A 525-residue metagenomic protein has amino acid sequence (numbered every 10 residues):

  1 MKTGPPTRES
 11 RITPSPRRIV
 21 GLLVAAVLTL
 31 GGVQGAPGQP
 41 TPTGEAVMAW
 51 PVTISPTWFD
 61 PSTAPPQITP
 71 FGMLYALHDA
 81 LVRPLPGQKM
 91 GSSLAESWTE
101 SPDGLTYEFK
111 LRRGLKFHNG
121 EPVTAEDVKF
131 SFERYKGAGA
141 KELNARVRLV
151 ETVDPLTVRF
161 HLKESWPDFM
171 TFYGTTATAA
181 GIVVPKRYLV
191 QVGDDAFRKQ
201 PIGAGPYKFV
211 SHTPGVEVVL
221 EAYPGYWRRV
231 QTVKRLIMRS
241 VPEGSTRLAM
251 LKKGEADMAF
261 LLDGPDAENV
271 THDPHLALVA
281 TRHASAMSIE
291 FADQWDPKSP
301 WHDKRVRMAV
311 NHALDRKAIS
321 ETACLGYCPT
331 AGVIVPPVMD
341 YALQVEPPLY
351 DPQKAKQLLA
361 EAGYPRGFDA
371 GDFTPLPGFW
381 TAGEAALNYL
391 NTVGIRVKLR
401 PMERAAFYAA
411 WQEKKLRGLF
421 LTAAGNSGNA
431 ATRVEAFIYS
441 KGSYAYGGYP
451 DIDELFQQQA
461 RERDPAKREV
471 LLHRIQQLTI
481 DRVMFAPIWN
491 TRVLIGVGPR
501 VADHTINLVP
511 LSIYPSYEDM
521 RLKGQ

Functional and structural regions predicted by a protein language model:
Q34, P40-T41, E142-Y188: Surface-exposed binding/hinge segments that line and control ligand-binding clefts or catalytic entry sites
T41, E96-G139, V153, R159 (+2 more regions): Aromatic- and charge-enriched surface segment that lines or borders ligand/interaction sites
A49-P102, E133, I202-G203: N-terminal lobe/hinge region of extracytoplasmic solute-binding protein
T53-F71, L94-A95, E121, F169-A179 (+4 more regions): A structural "hinge/loop" feature
I54, T213, A222, R282 (+4 more regions): Detector for C-terminal structural segments
Y75, L85-K89, T176-Q231, R235 (+4 more regions): Gly/Pro-rich hinge or "lid" segments in bacterial periplasmic/extracellular proteins
R134, Y223-N269, R396-K398: Ligand-site clamp/hinge motif
P297, K304, P329-E361, F379-T381: Structural transition elements
